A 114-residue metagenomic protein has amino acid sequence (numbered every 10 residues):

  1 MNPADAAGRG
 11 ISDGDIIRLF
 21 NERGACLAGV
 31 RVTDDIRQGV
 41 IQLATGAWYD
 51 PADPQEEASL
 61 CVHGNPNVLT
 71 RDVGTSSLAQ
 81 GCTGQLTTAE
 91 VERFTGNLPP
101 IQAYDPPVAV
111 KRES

Functional and structural regions predicted by a protein language model:
M1: Hydrophobic secondary-structure segments that place a key small or acidic residue at a functional site
A4-S114: Long, contiguous, secondary-structure-rich segments that constitute the structural scaffold of globular domains
